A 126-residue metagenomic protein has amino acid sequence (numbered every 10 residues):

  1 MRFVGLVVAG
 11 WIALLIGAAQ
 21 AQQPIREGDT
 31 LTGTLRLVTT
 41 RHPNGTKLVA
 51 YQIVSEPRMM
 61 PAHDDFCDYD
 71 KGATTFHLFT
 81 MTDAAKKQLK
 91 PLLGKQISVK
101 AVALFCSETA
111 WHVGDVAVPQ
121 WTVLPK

Functional and structural regions predicted by a protein language model:
G5-L15: Bacterial N-terminal signal peptides
A19-A21: Boundary at the C-terminal end of the N-terminal hydrophobic targeting segment
R26-M59, A101: Structural detector for short beta-strands of small beta-barrel domains
I53-S55, L104-K126: OB-fold/S1-family single-stranded nucleic acid-binding modules
P57-F66, P125: Short, surface-exposed beta-strand/loop "edge" segments at domain boundaries and coil↔beta transitions
D64-Q88: Beta-strand/loop nucleic-acid-binding surfaces
D83-V99: Short nucleic-acid-contacting surface segments enriched for D/E, G, S/T with interspersed K/R
